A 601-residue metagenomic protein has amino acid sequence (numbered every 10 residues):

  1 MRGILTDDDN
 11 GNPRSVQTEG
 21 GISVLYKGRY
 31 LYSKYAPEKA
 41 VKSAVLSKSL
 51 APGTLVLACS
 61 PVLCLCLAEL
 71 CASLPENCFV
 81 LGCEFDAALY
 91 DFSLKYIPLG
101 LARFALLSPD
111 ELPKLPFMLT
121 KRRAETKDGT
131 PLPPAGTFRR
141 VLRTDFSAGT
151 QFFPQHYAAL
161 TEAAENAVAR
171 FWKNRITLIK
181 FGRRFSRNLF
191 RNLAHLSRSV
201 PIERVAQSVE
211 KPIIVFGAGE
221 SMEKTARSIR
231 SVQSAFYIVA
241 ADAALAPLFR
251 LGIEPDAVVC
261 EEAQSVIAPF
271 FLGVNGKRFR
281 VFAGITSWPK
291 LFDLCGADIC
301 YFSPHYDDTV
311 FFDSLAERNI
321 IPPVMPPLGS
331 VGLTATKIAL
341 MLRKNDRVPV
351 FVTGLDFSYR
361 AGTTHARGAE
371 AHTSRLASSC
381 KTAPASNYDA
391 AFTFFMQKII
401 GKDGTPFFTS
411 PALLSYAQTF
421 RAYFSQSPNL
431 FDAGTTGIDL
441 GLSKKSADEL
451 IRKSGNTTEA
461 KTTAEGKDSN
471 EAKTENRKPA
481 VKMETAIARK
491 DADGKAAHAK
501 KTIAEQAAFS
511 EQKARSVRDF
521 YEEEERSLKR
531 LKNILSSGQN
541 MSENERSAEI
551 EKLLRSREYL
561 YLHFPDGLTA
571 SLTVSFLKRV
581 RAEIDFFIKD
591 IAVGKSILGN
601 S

Functional and structural regions predicted by a protein language model:
M1-L55, L63-E69, F185-I202: Class I S-adenosylmethionine
A58-A105: SAM cofactor-binding core of SAM-dependent methyltransferases, primarily the Rossmann-like beta-alpha-beta module
C59-L67, F85-L89, E111-P113, A218-M222 (+3 more regions): Gly/Ser/Thr-rich loops at beta-strand to alpha-helix junctions that form or flank small-molecule/cofactor-binding
F79-F85, F236-A244, D256-E262, F279-T286 (+1 more regions): Short internal beta-strands
Y90, L94-I179, F249-N345, Y561-S601: Acidic/Gly/His-enriched mid-domain segments of enzyme catalytic cores or analogous surface patches that mediate
Y157-K211, M222: Aromatic- and Gly/Pro-rich donor/ligand-binding loops that form nucleotide- or phosphate-bearing donor binding pockets
I285-K453: C-terminal catalytic or substrate-handling cores of phosphate/nucleotide- and metal-cofactor-dependent proteins acting
D389, T393-M396, I400-K461, E465-K467 (+5 more regions): Long, compositionally biased charged/polar accessory segments in the mid-to-C-terminal portions of proteins
